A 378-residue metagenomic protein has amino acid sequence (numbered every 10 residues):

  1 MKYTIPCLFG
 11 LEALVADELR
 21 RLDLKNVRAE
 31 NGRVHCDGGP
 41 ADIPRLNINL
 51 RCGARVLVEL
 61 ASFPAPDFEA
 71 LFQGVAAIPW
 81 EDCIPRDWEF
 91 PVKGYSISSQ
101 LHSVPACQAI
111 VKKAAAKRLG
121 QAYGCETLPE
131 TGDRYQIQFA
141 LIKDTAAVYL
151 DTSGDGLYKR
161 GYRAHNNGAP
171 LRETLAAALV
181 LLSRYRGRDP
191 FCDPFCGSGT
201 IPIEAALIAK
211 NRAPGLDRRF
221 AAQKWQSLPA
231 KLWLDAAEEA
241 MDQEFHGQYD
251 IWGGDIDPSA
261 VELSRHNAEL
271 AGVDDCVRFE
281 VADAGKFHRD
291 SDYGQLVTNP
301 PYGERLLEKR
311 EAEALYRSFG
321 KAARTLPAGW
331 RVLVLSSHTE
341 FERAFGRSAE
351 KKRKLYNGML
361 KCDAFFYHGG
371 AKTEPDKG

Functional and structural regions predicted by a protein language model:
M1-D133, K377-G378: Non-catalytic nucleic-acid substrate-recognition regions in nucleic-acid-modifying enzymes
R45-C52, D155-R160, A164-H165, A371-G378: Flexible, glycine-/basic-rich loop-and-beta segments that form/coincide with the SAM-dependent methyltransferase
I97-Q100, G156, P301-R305: A short, flexible beta-alpha/helix-coil linker loop
I137-L150, F365, E374: C-terminal edge-of-domain segments
V148-R184: SAM-dependent Rossmann-like transferase core, predominantly class I methyltransferases with a strong bias toward
L171-H288, R305, R310-E313: Conserved S-adenosyl-L-methionine
D283-K286, D290-G378: C-terminal catalytic and target-recognition region of SAM-dependent MTase-like enzymes, primarily methyltransferases
